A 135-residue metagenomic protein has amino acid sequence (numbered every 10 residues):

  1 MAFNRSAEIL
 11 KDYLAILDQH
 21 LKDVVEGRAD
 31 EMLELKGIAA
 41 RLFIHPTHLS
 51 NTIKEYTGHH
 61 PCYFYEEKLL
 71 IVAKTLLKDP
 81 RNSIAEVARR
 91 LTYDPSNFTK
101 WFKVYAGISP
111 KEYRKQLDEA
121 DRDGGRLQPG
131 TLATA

Functional and structural regions predicted by a protein language model:
F3-L42, Y63-R81: A short, Lys/Arg-enriched amphipathic alpha-helix from helix-turn-helix/homeodomain DNA-binding modules
V24, R28, H60, I84 (+4 more regions): Secondary-structure transition/capping residues
L35-F64, R89-E112: Basic/polar phosphate-binding segments, predominantly the helix-turn-helix DNA-binding elements of transcriptional
Y56-Y93, Q116-A135: Terminal helix-turn-helix DNA-binding modules in bacterial transcription factors
